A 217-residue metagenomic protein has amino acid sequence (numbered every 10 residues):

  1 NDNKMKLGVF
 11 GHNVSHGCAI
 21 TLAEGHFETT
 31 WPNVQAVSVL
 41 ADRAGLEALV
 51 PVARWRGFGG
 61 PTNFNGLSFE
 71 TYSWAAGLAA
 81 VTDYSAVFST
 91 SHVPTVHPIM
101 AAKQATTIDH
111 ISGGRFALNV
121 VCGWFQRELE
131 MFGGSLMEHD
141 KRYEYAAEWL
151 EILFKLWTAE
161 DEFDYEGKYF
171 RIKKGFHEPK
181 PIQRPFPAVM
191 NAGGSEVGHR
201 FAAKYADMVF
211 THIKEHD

Functional and structural regions predicted by a protein language model:
N1-Y84, K141, K180-P187: N-terminal beta1-alpha1-beta2 module of alpha/beta enzyme domains
D2-M5, H97-Y205: Internal, glycine-rich beta/alpha segment that forms the wall or movable "lid" of small-molecule/cofactor binding
M5-V9, L49-P51, S85-S91, F116-V120 (+2 more regions): Hydrophobic faces of well-ordered beta-strands that scaffold small-molecule active sites in alpha/beta enzyme cores
N13, R54-R56, S91-I99, C122-F125: Acidic, glycine-rich active-site loops and adjacent beta-strand->loop/helix elements that engage anionic groups
L22, S89, G134-E138: Short amphipathic alpha-helical segments at helix-loop
T29-N33, E70, V96-A101, G194: Short, glycine/acidic-rich beta->alpha junctions
T62-F69, H92-I99, M137: Short coil/turn segments at secondary-structure boundaries
E215-D217: Active-site-adjacent beta->alpha loops and helix N-cap segments on the catalytic face of soluble alpha/beta enzymes
